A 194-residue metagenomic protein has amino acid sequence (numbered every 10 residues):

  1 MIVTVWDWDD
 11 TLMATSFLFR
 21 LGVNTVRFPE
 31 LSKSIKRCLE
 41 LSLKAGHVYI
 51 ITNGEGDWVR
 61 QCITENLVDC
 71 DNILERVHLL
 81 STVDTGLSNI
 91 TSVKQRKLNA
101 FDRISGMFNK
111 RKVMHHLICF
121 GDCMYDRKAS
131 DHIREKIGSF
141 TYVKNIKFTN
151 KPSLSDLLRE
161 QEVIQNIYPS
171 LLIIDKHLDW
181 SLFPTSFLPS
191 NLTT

Functional and structural regions predicted by a protein language model:
M1-F17, S130: Asp-based phosphoryl-transfer active-site loop
M1-I2, G46-H47, R111-H116: Short coil/turn segments at beta-strand junctions that form active-site/ligand-binding loops
V5, Y49-T52, C119, N145-K147: A structural signal for short, well-ordered beta-strand segments and their strand-loop junctions that often border
D10, L31-S34, D71-L74: Short hydrophobic/aromatic-rich motifs at helix boundaries and adjacent loops
T15, N53, D122: Cofactor-binding loop segments of dinucleotide-utilizing enzymes, especially the Rossmann-like FAD- and NAD(P)+-binding
R20: Conserved active-site regions of diverse hydrolases
V23-I50, G56-T64: Short, acidic loop-to-helix structural element flanking the phosphoryl-transfer center in phosphate-processing enzymes
D57-T194: C-terminal cap/substrate-recognition subdomain and adjoining C-terminal extension of metal-dependent phosphatase-like
